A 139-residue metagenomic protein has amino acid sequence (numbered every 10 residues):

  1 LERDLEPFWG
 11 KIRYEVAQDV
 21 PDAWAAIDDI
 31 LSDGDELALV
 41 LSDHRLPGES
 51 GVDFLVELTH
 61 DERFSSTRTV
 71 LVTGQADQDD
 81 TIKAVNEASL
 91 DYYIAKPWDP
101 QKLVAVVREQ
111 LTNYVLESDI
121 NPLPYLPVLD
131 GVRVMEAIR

Functional and structural regions predicted by a protein language model:
E2, V16-L39: Acidic, metal-coordinating helix/loop segments flanking the phosphotransfer/catalytic sites of two-component signaling
V16, L46-E49: Residue-level signal for the "D+5" position in two-component response regulator receiver
D19, S50-D53: Acidic catalytic/metal-coordinating carboxylates
S42-D43, T73: Active-site residues of response regulator receiver
V52-D53, A76-Y92: Alpha4 helix (beta4-alpha4-beta5 surface) of REC/receiver domains from two-component response regulators
V52-S65: Short amphipathic alpha-helix used as the core "switch/output" element in two-component signaling
P97-V107, L111: C-terminal output helix
P100, T112-R139: CheY-like receiver
